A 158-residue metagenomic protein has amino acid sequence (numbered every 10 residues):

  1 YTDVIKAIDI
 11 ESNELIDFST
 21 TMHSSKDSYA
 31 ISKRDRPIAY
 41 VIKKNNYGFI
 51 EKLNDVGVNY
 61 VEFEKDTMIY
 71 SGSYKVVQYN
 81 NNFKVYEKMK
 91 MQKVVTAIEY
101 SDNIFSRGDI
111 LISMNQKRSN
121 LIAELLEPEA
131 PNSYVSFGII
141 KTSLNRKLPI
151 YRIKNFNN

Functional and structural regions predicted by a protein language model:
Y1-S71: Hard-cation-handling environments
R34, K52, V61-E62, Q78-N158: Catalytic centers of hydrolytic enzymes
S73-V77: Short secondary-structure transition/capping segments
